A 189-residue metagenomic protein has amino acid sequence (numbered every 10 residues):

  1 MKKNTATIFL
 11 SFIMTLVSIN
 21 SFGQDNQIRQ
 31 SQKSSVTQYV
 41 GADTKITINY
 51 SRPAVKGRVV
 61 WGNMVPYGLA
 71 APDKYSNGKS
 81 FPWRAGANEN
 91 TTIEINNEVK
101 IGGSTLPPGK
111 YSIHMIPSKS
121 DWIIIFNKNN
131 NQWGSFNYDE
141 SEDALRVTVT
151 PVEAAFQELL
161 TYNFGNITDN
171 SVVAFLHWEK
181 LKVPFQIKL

Functional and structural regions predicted by a protein language model:
M1-D25: Bacterial Sec-dependent N-terminal signal peptides
Q24-P107, S112-L189: Targeting-peptide/extracellular-domain and disordered-appendage signature
